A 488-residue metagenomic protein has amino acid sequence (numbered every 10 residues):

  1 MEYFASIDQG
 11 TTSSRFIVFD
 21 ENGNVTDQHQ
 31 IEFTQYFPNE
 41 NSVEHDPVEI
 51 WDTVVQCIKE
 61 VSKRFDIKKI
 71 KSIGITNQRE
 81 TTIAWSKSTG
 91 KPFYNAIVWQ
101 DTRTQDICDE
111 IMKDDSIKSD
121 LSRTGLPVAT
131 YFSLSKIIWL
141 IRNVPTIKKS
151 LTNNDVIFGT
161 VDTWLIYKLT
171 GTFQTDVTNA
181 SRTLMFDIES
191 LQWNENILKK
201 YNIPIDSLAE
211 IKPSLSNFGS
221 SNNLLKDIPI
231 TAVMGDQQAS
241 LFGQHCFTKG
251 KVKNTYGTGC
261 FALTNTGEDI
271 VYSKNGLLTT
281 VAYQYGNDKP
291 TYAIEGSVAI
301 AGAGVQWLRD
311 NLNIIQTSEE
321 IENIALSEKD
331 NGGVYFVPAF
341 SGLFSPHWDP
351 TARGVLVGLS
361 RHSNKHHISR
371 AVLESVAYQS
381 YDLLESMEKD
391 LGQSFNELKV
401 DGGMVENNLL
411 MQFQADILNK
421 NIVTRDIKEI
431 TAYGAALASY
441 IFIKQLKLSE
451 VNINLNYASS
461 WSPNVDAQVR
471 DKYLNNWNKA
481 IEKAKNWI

Functional and structural regions predicted by a protein language model:
M1-Y94, S122, P213, K226-A232 (+3 more regions): N-terminal glycine/serine-rich phosphate-binding loop of ATP-dependent small-molecule kinases, especially carbohydrate
A5-S6, Q105, M112-L126, F132-T175 (+6 more regions): Active-site core segments that coordinate phosphate-bearing ligands/cofactors across diverse enzyme families
K63-D66, P204, L391: Extracytoplasmic/secreted proteins and extracellular or luminal domains
K69-I70, L208, F395: Local beta-strand N-terminus motif with an aromatic residue
D101: Carbohydrate-associated surface elements
K200-S207: A structural motif corresponding to the C-terminal end of an alpha-helix and its immediate exit/capping segment
E210-S216: Core alpha/beta catalytic barrel or barrel-like domain that forms the active/cofactor pocket in diverse metabolic
